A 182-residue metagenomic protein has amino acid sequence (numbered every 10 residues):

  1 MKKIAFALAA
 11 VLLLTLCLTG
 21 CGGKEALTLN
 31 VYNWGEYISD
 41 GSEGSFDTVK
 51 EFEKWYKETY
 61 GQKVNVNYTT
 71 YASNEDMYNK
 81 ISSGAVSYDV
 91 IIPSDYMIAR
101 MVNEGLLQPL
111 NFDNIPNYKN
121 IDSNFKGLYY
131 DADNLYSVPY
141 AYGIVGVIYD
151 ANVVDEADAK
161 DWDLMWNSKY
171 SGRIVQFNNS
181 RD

Functional and structural regions predicted by a protein language model:
M1-L29: Short, low-complexity disordered leader/linker segments with a strong preference for bacterial N-terminal type II
V11, C21-G22, N79-S82, S137 (+1 more regions): Short, flexible, glycine/charge-rich loop motifs used to bind or transfer phosphoryl groups or to couple energy/partner
T15-C17, L27, E53, A72-D76 (+2 more regions): Short amphipathic alpha-helical segments, especially helix-boundary/capping motifs
K24-E104: Early extracytoplasmic/lumenal segment of secretory-pathway proteins
Y32-F46, V86-D182: Extracytoplasmic ligand-binding site segments that recognize negatively charged/polar headgroups
